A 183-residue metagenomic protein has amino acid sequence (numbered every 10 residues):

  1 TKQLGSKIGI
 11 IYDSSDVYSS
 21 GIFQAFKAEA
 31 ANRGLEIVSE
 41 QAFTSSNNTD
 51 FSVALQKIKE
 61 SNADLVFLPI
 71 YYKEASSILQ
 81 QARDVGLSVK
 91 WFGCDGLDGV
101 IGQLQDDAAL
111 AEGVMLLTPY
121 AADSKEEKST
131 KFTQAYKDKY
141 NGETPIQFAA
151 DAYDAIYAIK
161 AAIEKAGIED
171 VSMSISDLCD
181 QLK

Functional and structural regions predicted by a protein language model:
T1-K183: Extracytosolic ligand-binding ectodomains
